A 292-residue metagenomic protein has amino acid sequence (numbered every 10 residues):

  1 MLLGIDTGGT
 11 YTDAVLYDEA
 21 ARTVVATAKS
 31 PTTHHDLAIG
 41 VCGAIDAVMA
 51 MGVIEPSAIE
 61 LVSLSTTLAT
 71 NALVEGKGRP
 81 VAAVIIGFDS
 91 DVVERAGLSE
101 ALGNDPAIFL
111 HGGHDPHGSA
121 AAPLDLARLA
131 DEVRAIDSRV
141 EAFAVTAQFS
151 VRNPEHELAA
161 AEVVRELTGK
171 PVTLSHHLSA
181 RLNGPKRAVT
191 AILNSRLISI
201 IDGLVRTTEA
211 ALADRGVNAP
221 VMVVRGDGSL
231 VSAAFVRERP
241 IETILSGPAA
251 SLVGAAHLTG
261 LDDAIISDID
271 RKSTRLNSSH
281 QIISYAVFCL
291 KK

Functional and structural regions predicted by a protein language model:
M1-R275, S284: N-terminally biased helix-coil "hinge/interface" segments that flank
L276-K292: Single conserved hydrophobic/aromatic residue that forms the stacking wall/gate of nucleotide- or nucleobase-binding
